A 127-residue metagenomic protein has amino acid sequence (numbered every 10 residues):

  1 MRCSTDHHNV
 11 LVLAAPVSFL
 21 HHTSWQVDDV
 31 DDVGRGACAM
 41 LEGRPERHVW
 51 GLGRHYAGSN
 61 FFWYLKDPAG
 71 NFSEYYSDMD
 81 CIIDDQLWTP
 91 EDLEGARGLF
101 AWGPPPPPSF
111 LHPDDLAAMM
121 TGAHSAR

Functional and structural regions predicted by a protein language model:
M1, L20-H22, V33-G34: Short acidic/glycine-rich loop or secondary-structure boundary segments that cap or lie
M1-H7: Core segments of cupin and vicinal oxygen chelate
R2, L13, Y64: Short glycine-biased active-site loop of nucleotidyltransferases that positions the nucleotide triphosphate and helps
H7-L11, H21-T23: Conserved active-site beta-strand-loop modules that form the wall/rim of enzyme catalytic pockets and either contain
L11-L13, R35: A short secondary-structure junction signal
L13-A14, R54: Short beta-strand
V17: Long C-terminal interaction/binding lobes of large macromolecular proteins
W25-R127: Vicinal oxygen chelate
